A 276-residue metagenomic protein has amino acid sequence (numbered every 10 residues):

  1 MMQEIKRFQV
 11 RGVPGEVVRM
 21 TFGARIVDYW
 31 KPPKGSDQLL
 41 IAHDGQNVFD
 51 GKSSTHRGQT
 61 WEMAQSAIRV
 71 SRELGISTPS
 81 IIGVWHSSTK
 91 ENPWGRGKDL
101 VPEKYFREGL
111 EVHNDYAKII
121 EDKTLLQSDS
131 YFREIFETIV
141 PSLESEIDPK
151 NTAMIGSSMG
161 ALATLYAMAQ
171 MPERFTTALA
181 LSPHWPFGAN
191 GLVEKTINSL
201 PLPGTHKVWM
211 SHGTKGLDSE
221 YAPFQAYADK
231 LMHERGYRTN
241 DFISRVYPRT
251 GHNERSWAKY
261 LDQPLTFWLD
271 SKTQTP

Functional and structural regions predicted by a protein language model:
M1-P276: Non-catalytic cap/lid and distal C-terminal segments of serine-dependent acyl enzymes
